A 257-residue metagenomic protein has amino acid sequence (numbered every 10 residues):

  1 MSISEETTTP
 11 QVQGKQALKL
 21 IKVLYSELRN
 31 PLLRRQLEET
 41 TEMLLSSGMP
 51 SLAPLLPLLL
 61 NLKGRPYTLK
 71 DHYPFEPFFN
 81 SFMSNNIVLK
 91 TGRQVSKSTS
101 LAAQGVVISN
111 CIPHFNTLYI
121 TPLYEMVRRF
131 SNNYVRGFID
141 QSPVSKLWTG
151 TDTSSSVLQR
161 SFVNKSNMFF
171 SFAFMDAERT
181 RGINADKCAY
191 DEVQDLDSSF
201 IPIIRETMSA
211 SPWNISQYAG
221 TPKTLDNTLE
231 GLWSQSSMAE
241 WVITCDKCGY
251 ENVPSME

Functional and structural regions predicted by a protein language model:
S2-E257: Phosphate/NTP-binding elements of NTP-utilizing enzymes
